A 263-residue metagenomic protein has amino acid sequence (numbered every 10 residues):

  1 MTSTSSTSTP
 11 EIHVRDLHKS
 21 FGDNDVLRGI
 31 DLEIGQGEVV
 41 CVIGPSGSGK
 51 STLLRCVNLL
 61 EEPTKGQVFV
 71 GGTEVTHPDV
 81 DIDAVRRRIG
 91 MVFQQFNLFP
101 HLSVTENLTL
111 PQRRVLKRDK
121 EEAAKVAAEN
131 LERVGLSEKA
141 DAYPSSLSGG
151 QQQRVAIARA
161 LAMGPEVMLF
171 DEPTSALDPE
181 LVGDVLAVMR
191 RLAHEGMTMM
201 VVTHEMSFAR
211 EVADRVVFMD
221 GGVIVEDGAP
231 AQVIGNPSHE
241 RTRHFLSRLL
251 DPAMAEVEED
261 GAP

Functional and structural regions predicted by a protein language model:
M1-H18, A253-P263: ABC-family P-loop ATPase nucleotide-binding domain
S5-T7, T73, H239: Generic structural signal for alpha-helix starts
T9-P230: ABC family nucleotide-binding domain
Q232-P263: C-terminal boundary and immediately downstream tail of ABC-type ATPase nucleotide-binding domains
